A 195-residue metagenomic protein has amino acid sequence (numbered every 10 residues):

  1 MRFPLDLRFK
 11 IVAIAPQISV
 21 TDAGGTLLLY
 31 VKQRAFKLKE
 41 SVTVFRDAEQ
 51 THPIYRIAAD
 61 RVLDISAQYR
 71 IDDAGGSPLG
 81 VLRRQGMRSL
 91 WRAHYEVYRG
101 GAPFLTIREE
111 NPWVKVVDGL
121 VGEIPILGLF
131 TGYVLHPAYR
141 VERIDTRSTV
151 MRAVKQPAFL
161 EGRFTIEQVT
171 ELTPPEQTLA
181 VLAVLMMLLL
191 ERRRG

Functional and structural regions predicted by a protein language model:
M1-G195: Intrinsically disordered, low-complexity proline/glycine-rich segments
